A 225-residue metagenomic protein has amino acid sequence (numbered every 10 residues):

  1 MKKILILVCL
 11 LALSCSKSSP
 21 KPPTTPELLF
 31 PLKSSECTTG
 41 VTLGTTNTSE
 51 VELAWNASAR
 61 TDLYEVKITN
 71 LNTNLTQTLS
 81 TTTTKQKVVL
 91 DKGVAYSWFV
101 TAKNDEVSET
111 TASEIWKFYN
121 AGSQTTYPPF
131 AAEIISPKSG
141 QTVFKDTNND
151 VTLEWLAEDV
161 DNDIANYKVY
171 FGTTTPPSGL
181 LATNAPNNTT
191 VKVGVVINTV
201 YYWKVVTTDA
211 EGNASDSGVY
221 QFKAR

Functional and structural regions predicted by a protein language model:
L5-T38: Bacterial Sec-dependent N-terminal signal peptides
S19-K21, D105-T125, E211-R225: Extracellular fibronectin type III
C37, V41-N47, Q141-T147: Short, solvent-exposed loop/linker segments at the N-terminal edge of repeated beta-sheet extracellular domains
N47, K92-G93, T147, I197-N198: Surface-exposed loops/turns
T48-E52, N56-N70, T147-N149, E158-S178 (+1 more regions): Solvent-exposed loop/turn segments flanking beta-strands in beta-repeat/beta-sandwich domains
L63-K92, E106, T111, N166-V196 (+1 more regions): Recognizes extended acidic, P/S/T-rich segments that occur within or adjacent to Ig-like beta-sandwich modules
A121-S136: Low-complexity, Pro/Ser/Thr- and charge-rich linker/hinge segments at domain boundaries
